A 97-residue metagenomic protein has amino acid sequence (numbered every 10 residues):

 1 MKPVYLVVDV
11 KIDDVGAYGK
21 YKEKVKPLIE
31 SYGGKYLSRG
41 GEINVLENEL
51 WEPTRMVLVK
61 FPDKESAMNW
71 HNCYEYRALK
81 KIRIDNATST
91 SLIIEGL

Functional and structural regions predicted by a protein language model:
M1-N72, E95-L97: Short S/T/G/P-rich N-terminal loop/turn motif that feeds into the first structured element of a domain
S31, I82-I93, L97: Intrinsically disordered, low-complexity linkers and terminal regions that flank or interleave Cys/His-based
A67-T88: C-terminal structural segments of small proteins and small subunits
